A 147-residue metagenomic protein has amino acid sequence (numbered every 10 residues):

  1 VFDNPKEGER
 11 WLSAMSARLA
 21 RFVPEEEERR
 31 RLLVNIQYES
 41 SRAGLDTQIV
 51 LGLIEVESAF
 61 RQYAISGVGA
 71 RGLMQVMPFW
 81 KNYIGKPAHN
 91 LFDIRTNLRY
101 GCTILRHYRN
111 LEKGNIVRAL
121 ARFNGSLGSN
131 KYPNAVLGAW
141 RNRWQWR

Functional and structural regions predicted by a protein language model:
V1-R147: Catalytic glycan-binding domains that act on GlcNAc-containing polysaccharides
